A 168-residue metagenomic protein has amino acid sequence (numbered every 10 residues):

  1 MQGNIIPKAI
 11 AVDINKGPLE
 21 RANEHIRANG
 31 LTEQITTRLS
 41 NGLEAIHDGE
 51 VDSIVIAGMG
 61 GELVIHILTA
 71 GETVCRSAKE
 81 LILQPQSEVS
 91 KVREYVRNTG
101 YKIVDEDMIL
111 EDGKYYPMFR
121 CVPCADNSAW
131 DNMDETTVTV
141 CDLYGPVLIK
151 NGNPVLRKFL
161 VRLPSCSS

Functional and structural regions predicted by a protein language model:
M1, A22, I35, V64-L68 (+1 more regions): Hydrophobic packing residues within well-ordered alpha-helices of enzyme cores
M1-P7: Conserved SAM-binding loop of SAM-dependent methyltransferases across substrates and taxa, primarily the Class I
K8, Q34, E80: Residues at the starts of beta-strands that form the adenosine-phosphate
I10-V12, R38, I82, F119: Hydrophobic/aromatic beta-strand patches that form the interior of the parallel beta-sheet core in alpha/beta enzyme
V12, K16-D52: S-adenosyl-L-methionine
E44-E50, E62-S168: Class I S-adenosyl-L-methionine
G58-M59: Glycine-rich, N-terminal phosphate-binding loop of Rossmann-like dinucleotide-binding domains
